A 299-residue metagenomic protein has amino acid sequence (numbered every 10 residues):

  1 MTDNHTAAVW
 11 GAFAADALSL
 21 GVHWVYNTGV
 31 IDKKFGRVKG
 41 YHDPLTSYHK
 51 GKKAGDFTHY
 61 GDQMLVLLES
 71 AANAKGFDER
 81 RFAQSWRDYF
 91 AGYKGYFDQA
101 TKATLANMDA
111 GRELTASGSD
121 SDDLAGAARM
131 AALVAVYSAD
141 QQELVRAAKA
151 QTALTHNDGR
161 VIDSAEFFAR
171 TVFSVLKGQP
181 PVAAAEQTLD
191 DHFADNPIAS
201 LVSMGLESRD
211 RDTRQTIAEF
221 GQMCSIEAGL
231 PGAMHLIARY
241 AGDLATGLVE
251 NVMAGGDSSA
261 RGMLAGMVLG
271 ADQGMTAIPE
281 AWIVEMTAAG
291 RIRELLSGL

Functional and structural regions predicted by a protein language model:
M1-L299: Structured, active/binding-site neighborhoods that engage oxygen-rich ligands
